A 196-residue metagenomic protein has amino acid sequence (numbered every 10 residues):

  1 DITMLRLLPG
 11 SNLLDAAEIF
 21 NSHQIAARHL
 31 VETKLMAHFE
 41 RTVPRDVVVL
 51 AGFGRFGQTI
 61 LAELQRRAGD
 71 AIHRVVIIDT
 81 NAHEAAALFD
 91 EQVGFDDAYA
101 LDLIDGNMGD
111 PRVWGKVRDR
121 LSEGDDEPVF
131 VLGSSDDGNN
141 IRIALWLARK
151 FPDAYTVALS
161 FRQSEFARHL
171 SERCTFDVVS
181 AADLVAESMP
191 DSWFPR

Functional and structural regions predicted by a protein language model:
D1-R196: Cytosolic regulatory regions of ion transport systems
